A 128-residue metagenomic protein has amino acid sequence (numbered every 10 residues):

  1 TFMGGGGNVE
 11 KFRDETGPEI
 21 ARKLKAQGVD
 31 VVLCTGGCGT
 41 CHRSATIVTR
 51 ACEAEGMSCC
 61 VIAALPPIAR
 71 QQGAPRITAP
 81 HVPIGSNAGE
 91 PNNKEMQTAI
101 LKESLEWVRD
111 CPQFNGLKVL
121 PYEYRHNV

Functional and structural regions predicted by a protein language model:
T1-V128: Metallocofactor- and cofactor-centric catalytic cores in central/energy metabolism, strongly enriched
